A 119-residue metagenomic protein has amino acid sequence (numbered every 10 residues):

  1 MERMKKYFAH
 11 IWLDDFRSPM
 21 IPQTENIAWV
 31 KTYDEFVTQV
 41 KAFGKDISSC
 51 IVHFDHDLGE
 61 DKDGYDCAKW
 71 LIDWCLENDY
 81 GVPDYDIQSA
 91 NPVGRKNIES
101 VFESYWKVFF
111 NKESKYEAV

Functional and structural regions predicted by a protein language model:
M1-V119: Catalytic phosphate/metal-binding cores of nucleic-acid and nucleotide-processing enzymes, i.e., regions that mediate
